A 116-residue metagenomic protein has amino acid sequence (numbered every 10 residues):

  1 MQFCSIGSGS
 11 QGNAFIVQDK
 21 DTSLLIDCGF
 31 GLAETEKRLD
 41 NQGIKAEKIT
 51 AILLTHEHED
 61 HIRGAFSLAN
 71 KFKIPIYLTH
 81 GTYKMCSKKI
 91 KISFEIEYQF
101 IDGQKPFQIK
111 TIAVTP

Functional and structural regions predicted by a protein language model:
M1-Q42: Conserved beta-strand hairpin/beta-sheet module of binuclear metal-dependent hydrolase folds, prominently
F3, I52, I76, Y98 (+1 more regions): Generic preference for hydrophobic
C4-F15, H56-H58, S87, V114: Structured catalytic core of nucleotide-sugar glycosyltransferases
Q11, G31, H58, T82 (+1 more regions): A generic "binding-loop/recognition-motif" signal
N13, T22, K48-T50, F72 (+2 more regions): A generic structural signal for short beta-strands and their flanking turns/coil linkers
A33-G81: Active-site metal-binding motif and surrounding structural segment of the metallo-beta-lactamase
H80-P116: Metallo-beta-lactamase
